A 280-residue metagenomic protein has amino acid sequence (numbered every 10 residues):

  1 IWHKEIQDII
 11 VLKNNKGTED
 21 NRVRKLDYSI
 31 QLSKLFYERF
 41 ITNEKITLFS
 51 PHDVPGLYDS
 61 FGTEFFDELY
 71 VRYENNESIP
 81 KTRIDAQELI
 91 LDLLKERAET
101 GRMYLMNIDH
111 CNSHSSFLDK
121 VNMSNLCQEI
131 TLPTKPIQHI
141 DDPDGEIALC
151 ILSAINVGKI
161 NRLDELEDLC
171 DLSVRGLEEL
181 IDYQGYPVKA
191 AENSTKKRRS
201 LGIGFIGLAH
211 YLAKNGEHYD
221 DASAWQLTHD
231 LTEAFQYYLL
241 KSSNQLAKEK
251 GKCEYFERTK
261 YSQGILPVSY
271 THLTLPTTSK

Functional and structural regions predicted by a protein language model:
I1-D142, A148-I151, N161-R162, A190 (+3 more regions): Active-site cavity-forming subdomains of large catalytic enzyme subunits
I10, I147-I151, R175-P187, L212 (+1 more regions): Active-site-adjacent bridging/hinge elements
E19-D20, K81, K159-D164, P187-A191 (+1 more regions): Inter-helical turn/loop segments and adjacent helix faces that build the functional surface of alpha-helical bundle
I84, I147, S153-R175: Glycine-rich, acidic/polar active-site loops that bind/position phosphate-bearing ligands
L180, S194-N215: Core structural elements
S223-S242: Glycine-rich and small/hydrophobic secondary-structure elements
Q236-K260: Amphipathic alpha-helical
T271-T277: Conserved small/polar residues in nucleotide/adenosyl-binding loops
